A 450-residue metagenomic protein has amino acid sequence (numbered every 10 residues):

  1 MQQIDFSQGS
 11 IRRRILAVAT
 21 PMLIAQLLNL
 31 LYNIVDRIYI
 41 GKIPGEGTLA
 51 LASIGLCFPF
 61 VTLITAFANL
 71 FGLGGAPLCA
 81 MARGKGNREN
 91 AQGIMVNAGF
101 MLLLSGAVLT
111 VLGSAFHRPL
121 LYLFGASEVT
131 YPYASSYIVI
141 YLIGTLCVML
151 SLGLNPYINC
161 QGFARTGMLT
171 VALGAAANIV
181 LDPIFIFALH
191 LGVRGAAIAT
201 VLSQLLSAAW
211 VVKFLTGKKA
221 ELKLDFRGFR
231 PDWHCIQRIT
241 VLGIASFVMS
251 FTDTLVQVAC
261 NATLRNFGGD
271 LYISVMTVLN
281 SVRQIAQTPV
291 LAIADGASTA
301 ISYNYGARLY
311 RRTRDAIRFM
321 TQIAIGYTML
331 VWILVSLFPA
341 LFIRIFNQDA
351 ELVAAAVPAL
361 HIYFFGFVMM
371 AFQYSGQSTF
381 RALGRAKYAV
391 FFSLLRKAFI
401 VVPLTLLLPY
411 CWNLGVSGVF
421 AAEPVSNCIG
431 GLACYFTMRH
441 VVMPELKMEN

Functional and structural regions predicted by a protein language model:
M1-A19, C79-L146, A188-G243, I301-G366 (+1 more regions): Short alpha-helical transmembrane segments in multi-pass integral membrane proteins
F6-I38, K42-E46, P59-G74, L78 (+6 more regions): N-terminal transmembrane alpha-helices
A17-D36, I140, G174, S203-S207 (+2 more regions): Transmembrane helical elements of multi-pass membrane transporters/channels
M22, Q26, I38, P77 (+16 more regions): Transmembrane alpha-helix boundary and packing residues in multipass membrane permease domains and related
L27, L31-A52, L121-E128, I184-L191 (+5 more regions): Helix-terminus/linker motif at the lipid-water interface of multi-pass membrane proteins
T48-P59, I138, A197, D270-I285 (+2 more regions): Small-residue hotspots at the loop-to-helix junctions and early N-terminal turns of transmembrane alpha-helices
L51-V111, V148-G167, N261, V275-P339 (+1 more regions): Small-residue-rich hydrophobic transmembrane alpha-helices
N69, Y141-N159, G167-A175, A196-V211 (+5 more regions): Short runs within selected transmembrane alpha-helices of multi-pass transporters and secretion channels
